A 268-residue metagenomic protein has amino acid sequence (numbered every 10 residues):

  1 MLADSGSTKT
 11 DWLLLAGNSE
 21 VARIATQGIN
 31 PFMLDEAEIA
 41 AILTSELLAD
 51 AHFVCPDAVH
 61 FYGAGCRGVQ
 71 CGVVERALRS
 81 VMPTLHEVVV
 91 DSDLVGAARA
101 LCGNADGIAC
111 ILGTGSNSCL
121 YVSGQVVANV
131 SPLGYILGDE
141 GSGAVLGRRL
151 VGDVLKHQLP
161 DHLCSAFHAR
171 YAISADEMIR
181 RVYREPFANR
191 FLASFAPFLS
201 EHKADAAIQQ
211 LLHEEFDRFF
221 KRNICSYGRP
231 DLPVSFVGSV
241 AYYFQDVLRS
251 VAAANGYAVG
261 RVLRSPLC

Functional and structural regions predicted by a protein language model:
M1-A58, S80, L101-I108, V151-C268: ATP-binding/phosphotransfer module of carbohydrate and carboxylate kinases, centering on a glycine-rich
M33-L34, Y62-G68: Alpha-helical substrate-recognition element adjacent to the catalytic core
A64, V95, V182-R184: Short, solvent-exposed loop/turn elements at beta->coil junctions and helix N-caps that rim active or binding pockets
R67-H162: Phosphate-binding/catalytic loop of phosphoryl-transfer enzymes
